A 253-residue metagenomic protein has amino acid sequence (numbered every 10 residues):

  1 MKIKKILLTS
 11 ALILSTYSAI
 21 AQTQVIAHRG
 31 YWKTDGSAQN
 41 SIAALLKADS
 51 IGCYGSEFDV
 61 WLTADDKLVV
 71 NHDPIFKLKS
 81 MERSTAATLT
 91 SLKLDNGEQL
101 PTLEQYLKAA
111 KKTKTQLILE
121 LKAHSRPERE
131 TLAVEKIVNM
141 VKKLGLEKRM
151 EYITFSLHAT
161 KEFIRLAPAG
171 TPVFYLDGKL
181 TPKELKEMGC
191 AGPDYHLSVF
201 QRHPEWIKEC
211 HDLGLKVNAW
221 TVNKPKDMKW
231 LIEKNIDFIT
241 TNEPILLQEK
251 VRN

Functional and structural regions predicted by a protein language model:
M1-Q24: Bacterial Sec-dependent N-terminal signal peptides
I20-N253: Phosphate-group recognition and catalysis centered on beta-loop-alpha active-site segments
